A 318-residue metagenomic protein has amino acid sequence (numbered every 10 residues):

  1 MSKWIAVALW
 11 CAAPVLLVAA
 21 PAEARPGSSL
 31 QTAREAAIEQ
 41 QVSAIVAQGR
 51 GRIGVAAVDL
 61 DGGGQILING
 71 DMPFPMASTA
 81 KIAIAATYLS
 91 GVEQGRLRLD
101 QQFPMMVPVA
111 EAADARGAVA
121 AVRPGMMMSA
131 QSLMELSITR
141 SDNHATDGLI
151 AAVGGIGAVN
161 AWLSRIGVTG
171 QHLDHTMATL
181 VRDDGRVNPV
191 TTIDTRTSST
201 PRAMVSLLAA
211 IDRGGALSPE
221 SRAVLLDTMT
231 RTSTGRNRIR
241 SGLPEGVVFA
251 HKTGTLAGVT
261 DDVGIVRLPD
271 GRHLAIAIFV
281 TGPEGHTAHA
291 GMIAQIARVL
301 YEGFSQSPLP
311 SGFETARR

Functional and structural regions predicted by a protein language model:
V7-V18: Bacterial N-terminal signal peptides
A22-S43, A151-A152, I156-G157, V205-R238 (+2 more regions): Structured C-terminal helix/loop/strand segments within mature extracytoplasmic catalytic/sensor domains
R34-G70, V266-R267: A short, well-structured edge-of-sheet supersecondary motif
R50-R52, D61, N69-D71, A77-T79 (+9 more regions): Extracytoplasmic
R52, M126, D147-L208: Mid-domain, small-residue-enriched loop/turn segments at the edges of structured enzyme/sensor domains
L60-D61, L99-R116, V153-G155, M177-V181 (+2 more regions): Acidic helix-start/capping segments at beta-turn-to-alpha-helix junctions
G63, F74-M105, S137, I276: Active-site SXXK
A110-L149, I156, I193: Conserved catalytic neighborhood of penicillin-recognizing serine enzymes
